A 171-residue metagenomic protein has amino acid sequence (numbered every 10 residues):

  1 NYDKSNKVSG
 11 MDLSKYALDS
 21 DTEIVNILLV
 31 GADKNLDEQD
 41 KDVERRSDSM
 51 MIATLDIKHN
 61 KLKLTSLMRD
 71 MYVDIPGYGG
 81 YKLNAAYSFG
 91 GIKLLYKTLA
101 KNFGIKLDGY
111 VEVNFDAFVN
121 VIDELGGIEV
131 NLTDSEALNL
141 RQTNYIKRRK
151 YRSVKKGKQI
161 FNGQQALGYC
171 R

Functional and structural regions predicted by a protein language model:
N1-R171: Non-catalytic, solvent-exposed segments at the cell envelope interface
